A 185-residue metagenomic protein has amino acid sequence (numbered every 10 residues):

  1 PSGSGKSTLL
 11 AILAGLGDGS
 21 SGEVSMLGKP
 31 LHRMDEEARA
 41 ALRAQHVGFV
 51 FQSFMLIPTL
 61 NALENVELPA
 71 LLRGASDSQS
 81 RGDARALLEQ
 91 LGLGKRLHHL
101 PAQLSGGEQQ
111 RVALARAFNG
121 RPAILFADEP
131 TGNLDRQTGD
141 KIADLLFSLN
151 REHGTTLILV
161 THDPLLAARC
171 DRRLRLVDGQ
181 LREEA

Functional and structural regions predicted by a protein language model:
P1-R169, R173-L176: ABC family nucleotide-binding domain
R173-A185: H-loop (His-switch) and adjacent beta-strand-loop-beta switch element of ABC-type ATPase nucleotide-binding domains
